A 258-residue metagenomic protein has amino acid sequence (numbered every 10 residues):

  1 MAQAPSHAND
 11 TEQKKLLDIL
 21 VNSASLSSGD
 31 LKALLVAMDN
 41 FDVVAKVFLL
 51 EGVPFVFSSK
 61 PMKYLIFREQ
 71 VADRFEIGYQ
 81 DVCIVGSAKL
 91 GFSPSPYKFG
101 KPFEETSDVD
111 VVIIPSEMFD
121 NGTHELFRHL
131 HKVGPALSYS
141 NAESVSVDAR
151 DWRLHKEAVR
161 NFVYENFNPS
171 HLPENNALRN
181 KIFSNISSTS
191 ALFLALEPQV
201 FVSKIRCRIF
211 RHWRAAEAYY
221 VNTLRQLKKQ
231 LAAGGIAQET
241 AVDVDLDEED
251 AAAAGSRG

Functional and structural regions predicted by a protein language model:
A2-S107, I114-G258: Catalytic core of pol beta-like nucleotidyltransferases
